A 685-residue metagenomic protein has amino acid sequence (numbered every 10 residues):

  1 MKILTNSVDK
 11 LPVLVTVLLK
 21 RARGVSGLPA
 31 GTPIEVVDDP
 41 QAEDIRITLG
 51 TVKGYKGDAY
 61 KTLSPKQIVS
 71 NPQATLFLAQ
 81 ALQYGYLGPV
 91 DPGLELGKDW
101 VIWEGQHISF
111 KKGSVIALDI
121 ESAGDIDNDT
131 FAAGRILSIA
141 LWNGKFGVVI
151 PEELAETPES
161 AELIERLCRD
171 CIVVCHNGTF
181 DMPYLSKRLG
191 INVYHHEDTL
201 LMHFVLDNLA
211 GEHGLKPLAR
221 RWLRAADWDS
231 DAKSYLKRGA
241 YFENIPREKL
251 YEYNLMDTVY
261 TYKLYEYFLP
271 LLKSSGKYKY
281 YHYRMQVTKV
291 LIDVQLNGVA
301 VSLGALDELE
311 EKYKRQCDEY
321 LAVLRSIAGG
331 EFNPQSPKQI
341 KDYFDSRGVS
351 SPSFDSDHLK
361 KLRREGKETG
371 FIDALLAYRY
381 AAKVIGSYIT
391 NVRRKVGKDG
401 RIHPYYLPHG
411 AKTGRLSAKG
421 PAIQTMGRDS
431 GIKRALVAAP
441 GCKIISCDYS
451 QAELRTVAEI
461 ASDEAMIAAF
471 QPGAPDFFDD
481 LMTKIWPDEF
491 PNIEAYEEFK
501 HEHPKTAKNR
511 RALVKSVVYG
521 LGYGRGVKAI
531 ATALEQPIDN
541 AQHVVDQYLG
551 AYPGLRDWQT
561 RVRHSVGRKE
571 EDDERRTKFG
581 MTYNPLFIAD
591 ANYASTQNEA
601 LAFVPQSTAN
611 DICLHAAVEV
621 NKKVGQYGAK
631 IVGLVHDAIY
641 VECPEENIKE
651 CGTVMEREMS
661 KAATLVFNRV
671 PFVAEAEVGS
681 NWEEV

Functional and structural regions predicted by a protein language model:
M1-V8, V13, V17, V25 (+1 more regions): C-terminal capping/extension of enzyme domains
T32-V52: Short, well-ordered secondary-structure micro-motifs within conserved domains or adaptor modules
D58-S64, I191-N208, L215-P217, G473-F478: Conserved beta-strand -> loop -> alpha-helix junction used to position metal-binding or nucleic-acid-contacting
L76, L87-I150, A210, W222-L223 (+8 more regions): Conserved "right-hand" nucleotidyltransferase catalytic core of DNA-directed polymerases
D125, I139, T179-I191, M202-L206 (+4 more regions): Short active-site loop/helix that positions an aromatic residue
N143-V173: Nucleic-acid-processing active sites and adjacent nucleic-acid-binding tracks, predominantly divalent metal-dependent
K289-I292, L296, V349-S350, E368 (+8 more regions): Conserved catalytic core of nucleic-acid polymerases
C651-M659: Short amphipathic alpha-helices in soluble, non-transmembrane regions that often serve as interface/regulatory elements
